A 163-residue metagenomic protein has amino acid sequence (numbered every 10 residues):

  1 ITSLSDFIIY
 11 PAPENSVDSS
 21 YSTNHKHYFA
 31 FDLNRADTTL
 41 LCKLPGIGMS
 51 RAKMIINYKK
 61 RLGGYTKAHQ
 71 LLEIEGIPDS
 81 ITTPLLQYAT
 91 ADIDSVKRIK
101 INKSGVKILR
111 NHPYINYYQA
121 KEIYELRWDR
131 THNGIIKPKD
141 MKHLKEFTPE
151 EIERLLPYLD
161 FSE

Functional and structural regions predicted by a protein language model:
I1-P11, T66-Y88, G134-E163: Extracellular LysM carbohydrate-binding repeats and other cell-envelope/extracellular binding modules
I1-T39, P45-G46, E75: Membrane-embedded segments
T2, D6, T39-P45, M49-N57 (+9 more regions): Solvent-exposed, polar/charged alpha-helical surfaces in well-ordered, non-transmembrane soluble domains, broadly
H27, N34-D37, T90-A91, S95 (+1 more regions): Acidic/histidine-rich, surface-exposed loop or edge segments in extracytoplasmic proteins
F31-R35, G46-S50, I99-K103, I135: Soluble non-cytosolic domains of exported or imported proteins
G48-M49, P78, N116, T148: Small-residue hinge/turn detector
R61-G63: Zinc-dependent metallopeptidase catalytic helix centered on the HExxH motif and its immediate flanking segment
S95, K100-N102, V106-N111, I115-P149 (+2 more regions): C-terminal soluble interaction/assembly domains
